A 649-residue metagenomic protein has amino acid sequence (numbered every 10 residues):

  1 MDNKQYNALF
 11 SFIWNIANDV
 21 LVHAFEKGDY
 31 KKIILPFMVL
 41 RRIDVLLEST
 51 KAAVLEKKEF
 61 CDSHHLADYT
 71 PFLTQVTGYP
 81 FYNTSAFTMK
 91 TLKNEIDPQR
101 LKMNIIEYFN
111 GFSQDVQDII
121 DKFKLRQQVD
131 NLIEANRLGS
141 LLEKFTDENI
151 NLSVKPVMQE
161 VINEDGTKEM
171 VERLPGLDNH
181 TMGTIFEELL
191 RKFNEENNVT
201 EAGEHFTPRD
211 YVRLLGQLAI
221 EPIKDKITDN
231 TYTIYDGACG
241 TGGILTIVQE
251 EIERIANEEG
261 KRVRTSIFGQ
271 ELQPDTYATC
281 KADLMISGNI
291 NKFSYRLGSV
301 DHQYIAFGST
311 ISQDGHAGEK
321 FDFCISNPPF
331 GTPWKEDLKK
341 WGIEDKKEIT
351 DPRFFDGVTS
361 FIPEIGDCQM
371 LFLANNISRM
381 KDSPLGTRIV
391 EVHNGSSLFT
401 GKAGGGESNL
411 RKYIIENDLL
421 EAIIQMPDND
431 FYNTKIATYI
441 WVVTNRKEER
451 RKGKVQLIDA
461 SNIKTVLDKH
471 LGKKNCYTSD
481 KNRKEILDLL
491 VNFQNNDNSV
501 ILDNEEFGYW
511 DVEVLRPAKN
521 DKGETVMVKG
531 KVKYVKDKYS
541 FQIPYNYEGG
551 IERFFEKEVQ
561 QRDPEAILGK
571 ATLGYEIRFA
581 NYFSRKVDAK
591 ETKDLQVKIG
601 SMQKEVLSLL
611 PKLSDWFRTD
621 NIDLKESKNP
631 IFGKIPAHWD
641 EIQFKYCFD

Functional and structural regions predicted by a protein language model:
M1-I223, K292-L297, H302, T310 (+4 more regions): Non-catalytic, mostly N-terminal accessory regions of nucleic-acid modification and defense proteins
K4, S312-S614, R618: A conserved structural/catalytic subdomain of Rossmann-like adenosyl-cofactor enzymes
N15, Y232, T265-I267, E626-P630: Positions in alpha-helical segments
L21, M38-D44, E48, L190 (+10 more regions): Hydrophobic/aromatic-lined pockets within catalytic cores
G28, H180, Y232, R262 (+4 more regions): Structured loop/turn residues at beta-strand edges in well-structured enzyme cores
F145, L215, Y413-I414, F648: Hydrophobic C-terminal alpha-helix "anchor/cap" residues
E204-S326, G331-E336, K340-E344, N394-S396 (+4 more regions): Conserved S-adenosyl-L-methionine
P611-D649: Amphipathic alpha-helical segments that form coiled-coils or helix-hairpins used for dimerization/assembly
